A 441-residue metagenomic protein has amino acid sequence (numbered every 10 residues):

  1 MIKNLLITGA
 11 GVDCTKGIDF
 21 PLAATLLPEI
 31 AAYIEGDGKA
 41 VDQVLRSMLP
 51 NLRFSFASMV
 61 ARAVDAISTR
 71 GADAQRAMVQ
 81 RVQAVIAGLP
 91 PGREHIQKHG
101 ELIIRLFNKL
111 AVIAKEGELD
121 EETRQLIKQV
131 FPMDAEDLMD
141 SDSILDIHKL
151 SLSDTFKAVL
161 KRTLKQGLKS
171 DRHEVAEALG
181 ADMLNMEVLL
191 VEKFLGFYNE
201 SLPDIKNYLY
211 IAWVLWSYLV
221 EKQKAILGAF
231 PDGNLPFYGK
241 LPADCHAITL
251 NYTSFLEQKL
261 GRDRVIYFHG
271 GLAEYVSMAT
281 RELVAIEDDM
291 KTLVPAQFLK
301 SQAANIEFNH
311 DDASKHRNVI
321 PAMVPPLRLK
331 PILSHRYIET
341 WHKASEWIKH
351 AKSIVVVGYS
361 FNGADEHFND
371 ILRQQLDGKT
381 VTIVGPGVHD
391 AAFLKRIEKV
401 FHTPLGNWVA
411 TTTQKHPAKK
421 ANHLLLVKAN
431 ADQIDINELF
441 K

Functional and structural regions predicted by a protein language model:
M1-L89, Q97-K98, K115, A243 (+2 more regions): SIR2/sirtuin-family catalytic core signature
L45-L327: Extended, H/D-rich, highly charged conserved domains that either
